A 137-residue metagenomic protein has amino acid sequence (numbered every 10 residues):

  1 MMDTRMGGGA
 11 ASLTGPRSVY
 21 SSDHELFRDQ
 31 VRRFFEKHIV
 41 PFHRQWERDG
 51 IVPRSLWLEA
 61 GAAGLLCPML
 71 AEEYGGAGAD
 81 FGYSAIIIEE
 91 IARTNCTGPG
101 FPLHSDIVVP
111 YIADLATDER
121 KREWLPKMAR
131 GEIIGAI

Functional and structural regions predicted by a protein language model:
M1-D23: Intrinsic disorder at enzyme termini
G15, V19-L26, R48-I51, S55: A structural signal for alpha-helical segments
S21-H38: Mature N-terminal segment immediately following signal peptide/propeptide cleavage in secreted/periplasmic
R33, I39-I137: Glycine-rich flavin
